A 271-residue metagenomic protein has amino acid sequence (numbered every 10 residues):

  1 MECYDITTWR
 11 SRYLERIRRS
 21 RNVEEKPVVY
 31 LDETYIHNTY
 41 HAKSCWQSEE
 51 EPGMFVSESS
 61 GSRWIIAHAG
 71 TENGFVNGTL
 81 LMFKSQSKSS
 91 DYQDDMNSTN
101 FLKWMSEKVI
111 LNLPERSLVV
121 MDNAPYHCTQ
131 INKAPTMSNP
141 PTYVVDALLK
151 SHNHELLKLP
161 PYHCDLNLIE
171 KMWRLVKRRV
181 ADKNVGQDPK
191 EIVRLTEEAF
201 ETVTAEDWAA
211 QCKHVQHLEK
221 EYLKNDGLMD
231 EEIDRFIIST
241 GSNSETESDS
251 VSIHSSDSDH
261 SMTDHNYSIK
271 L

Functional and structural regions predicted by a protein language model:
M1-L271: Short functional hotspots at interaction and active-site rims
